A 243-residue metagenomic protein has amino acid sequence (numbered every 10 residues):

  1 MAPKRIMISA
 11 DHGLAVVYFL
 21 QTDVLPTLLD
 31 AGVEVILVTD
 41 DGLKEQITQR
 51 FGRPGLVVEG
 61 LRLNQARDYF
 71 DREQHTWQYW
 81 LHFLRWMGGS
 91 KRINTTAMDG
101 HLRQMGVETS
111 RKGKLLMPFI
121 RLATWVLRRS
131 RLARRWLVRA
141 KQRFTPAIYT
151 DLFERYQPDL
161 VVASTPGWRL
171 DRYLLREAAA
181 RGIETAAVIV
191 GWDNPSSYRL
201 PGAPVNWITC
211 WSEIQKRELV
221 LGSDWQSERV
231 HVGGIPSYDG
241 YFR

Functional and structural regions predicted by a protein language model:
P3, D23-V33: A short, Lys/Arg-enriched amphipathic alpha-helix followed by its capping loop at the start of a domain
M7, T150-W168: Short N-terminal targeting/anchoring amphipathic segment
I8-T22, R92-I93, A163: A short, glycine/small-residue-rich beta-strand->loop->alpha-helix junction that serves as a flexible
S9, I36-Y149: Conserved N-terminal ligand/cofactor-binding loop architecture of enzyme catalytic domains
H12, D40-D41, T165-G167, W211-I214 (+1 more regions): Helix N-cap/beta->alpha junction signal
K112, L160, S164-T165, Y173-G191: Active-site proximal beta-strand in glycosyltransferases
R139-Q142, P204-R243: A nucleotide-sugar donor-handling region in carbohydrate enzymes
A147-L152, R176, P195-W207: Membrane-proximal helix-turn-helix segments that form the acceptor-binding/catalytic region of lipid-linked
